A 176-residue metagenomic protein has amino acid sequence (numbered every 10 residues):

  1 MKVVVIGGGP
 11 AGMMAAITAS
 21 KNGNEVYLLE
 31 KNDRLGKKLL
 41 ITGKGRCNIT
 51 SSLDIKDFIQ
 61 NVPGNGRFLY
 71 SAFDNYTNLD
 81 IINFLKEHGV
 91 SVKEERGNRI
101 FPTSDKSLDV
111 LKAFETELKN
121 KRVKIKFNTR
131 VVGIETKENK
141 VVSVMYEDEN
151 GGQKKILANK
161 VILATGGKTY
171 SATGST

Functional and structural regions predicted by a protein language model:
M1-K2, N159: Conserved acidic residues
K2-L28: N-terminal Rossmann-like FAD-binding beta1-loop-alpha1 element of flavoenzymes
K2-V3, A16, R67-L69, F101 (+1 more regions): Short, contiguous strand/loop micro-motifs
V5, G9-A11, R34, G167-T169: Residue-level detector of alpha-helix initiation sites
G12-I17, N48-T50, T103, S171-A172: Basic, gly/Ser/Thr/Pro-rich low-complexity segments located predominantly at protein N termini
M14, T18, L39, V161: Hydrophobic/aromatic ligand-binding patch that stacks against planar heteroaromatic rings of cofactors or nucleotides
K31-K124, T129: Conserved N-terminal/central alpha/beta ligand/cofactor-binding core
I41, L108-T176: Predominantly flavin-linked oxidoreductase catalytic cores and closely associated redox partners
